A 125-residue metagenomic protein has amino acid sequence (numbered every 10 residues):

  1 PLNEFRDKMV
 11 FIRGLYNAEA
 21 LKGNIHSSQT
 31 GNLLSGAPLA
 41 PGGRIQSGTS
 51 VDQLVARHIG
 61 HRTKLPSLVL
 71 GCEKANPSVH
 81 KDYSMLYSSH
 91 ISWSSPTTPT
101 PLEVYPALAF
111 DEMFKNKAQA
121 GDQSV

Functional and structural regions predicted by a protein language model:
P1-V125: Ligand-binding pockets and gating/stacking loops
